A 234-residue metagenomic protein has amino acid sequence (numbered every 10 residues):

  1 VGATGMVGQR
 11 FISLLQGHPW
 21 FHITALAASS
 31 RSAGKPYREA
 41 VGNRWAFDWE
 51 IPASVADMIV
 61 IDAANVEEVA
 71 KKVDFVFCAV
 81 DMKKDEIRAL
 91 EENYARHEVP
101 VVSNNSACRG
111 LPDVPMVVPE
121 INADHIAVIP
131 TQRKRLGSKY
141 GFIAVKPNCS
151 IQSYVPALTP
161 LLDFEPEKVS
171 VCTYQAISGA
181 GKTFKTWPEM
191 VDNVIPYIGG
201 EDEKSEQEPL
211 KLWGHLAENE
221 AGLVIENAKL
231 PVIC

Functional and structural regions predicted by a protein language model:
V1-I198, E226: N-terminal Rossmann-like NAD(P) cofactor-binding subdomain of oxidoreductases, focused on the glycine-rich
S178-C234: Charged docking surfaces used in two-component/phosphorelay signaling
